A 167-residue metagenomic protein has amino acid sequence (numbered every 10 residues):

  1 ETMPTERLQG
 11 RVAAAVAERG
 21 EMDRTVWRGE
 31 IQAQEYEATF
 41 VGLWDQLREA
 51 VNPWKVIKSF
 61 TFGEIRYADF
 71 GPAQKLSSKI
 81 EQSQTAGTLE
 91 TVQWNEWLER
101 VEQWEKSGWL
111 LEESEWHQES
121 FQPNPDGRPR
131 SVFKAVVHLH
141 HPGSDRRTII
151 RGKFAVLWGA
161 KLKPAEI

Functional and structural regions predicted by a protein language model:
E1-F70, Q74: Short, low-complexity N-terminal intrinsically disordered segments enriched in polar/charged residues
E1-G29, E105-I167: Short beta-strand edge/turn micro-motifs at domain boundaries
G29-E37, G87-E90, R147-I149: Solvent-exposed, acidic/flexible segments
D45-P125: A solvent-exposed, acidic/Ser-Thr-rich amphipathic alpha-helical stretch
